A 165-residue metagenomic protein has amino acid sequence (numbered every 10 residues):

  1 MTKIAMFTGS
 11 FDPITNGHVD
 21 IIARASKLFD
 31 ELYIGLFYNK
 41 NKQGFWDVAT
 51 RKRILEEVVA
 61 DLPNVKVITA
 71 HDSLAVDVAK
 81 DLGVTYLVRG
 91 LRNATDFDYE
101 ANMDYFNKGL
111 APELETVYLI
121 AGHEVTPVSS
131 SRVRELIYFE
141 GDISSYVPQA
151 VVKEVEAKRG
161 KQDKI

Functional and structural regions predicted by a protein language model:
M1-I165: Nucleotidyltransferase catalytic core that binds NTPs
